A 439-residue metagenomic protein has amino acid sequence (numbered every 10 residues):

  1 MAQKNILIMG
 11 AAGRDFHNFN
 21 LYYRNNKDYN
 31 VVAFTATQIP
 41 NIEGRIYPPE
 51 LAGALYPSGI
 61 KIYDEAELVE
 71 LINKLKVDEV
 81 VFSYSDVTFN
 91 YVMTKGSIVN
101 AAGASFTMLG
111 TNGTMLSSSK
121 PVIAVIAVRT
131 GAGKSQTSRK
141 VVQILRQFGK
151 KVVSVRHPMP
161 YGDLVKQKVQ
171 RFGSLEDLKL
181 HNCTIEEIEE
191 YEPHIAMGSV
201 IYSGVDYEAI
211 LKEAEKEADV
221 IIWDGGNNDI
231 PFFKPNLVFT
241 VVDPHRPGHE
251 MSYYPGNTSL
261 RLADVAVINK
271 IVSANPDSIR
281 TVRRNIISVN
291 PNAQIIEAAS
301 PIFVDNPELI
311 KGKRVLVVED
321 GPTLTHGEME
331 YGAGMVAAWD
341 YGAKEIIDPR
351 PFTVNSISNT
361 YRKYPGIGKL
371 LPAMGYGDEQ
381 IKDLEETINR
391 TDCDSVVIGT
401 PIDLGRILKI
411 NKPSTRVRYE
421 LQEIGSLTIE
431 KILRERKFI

Functional and structural regions predicted by a protein language model:
A2-L75, K344-S358: A solvent-exposed beta-alpha-beta segment
A2-N5, L75, A124, Q143-I287 (+7 more regions): Flexible phosphate-sensing "switch/lid" loops adjacent to ATP/NTP-binding sites across phosphate-transfer
I6-G13, R129-K134, L324-H326, G375-Y376: Short, glycine-rich nucleotide/cofactor-binding loops
A11, A36-T37, T111, V128 (+5 more regions): Cofactor-binding loop segments of dinucleotide-utilizing enzymes, especially the Rossmann-like FAD- and NAD(P)+-binding
R14-N18, G162-L164, I424: Short N-terminal binding/cap micro-motifs at the start of the first secondary-structure element
P49-N112, I381, R390-L404: Phosphate-bearing ligand-interacting subdomains that bind or position ATP/ADP/UDP/GDP/NAD(P) or nucleotide-linked
N100-L116, H249-M251, Q294-A299, V417-I424: Short, acidic/small-residue loops that bind anionic groups at enzyme active sites
I123-V141: Glycine-rich phosphate-binding P-loop
